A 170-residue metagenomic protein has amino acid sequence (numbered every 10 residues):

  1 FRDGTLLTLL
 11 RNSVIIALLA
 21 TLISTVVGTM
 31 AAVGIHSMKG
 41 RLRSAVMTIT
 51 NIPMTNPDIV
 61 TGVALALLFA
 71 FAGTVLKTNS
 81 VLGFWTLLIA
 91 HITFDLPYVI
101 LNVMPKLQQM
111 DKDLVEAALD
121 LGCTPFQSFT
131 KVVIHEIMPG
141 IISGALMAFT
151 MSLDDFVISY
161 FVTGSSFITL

Functional and structural regions predicted by a protein language model:
F1-Q108, E136, G140, G144-S152 (+2 more regions): Membrane-water interface segments at the C-terminal ends of transmembrane alpha-helices in multi-pass inner-membrane
I35, A117-A118: Short loop immediately C-terminal to the Walker-B catalytic DE motif in ABC-type ATPase nucleotide-binding domains
G40, T124-S128, G164-F167: Gly/Pro- and small hydrophobic-enriched strand-loop and loop-to-helix capping segments that sit at the rims
L87, I168-L170: Hydrophobic alpha-helical transmembrane segments of polytopic membrane proteins
K106-E116, P125-Q127, M138, L153-D155 (+1 more regions): Transmembrane helix boundary and interhelical loop/hinge segments in multi-pass membrane proteins
L121-G122, H135: Glycine/proline-centered hinge or cleavage motifs at structural transition points of membrane proteins
K131-V132: Low-complexity, Ser/Thr/Pro-rich intrinsically disordered linker/stalk segments at domain junctions
